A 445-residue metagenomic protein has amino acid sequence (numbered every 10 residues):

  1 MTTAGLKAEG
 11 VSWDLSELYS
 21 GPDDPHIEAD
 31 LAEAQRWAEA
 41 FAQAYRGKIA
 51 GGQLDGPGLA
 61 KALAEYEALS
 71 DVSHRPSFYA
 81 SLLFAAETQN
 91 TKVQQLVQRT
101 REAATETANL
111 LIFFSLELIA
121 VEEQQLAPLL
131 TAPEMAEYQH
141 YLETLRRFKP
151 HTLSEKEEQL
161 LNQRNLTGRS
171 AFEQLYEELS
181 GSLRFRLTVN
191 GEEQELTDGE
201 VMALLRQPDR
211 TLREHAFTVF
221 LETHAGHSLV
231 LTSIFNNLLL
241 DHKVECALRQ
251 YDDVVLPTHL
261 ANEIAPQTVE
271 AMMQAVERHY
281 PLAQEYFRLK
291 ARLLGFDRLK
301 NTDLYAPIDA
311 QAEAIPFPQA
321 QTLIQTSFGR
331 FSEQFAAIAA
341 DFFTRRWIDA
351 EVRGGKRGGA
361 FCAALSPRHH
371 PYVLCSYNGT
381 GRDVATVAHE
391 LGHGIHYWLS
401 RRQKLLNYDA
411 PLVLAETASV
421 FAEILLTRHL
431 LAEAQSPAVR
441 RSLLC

Functional and structural regions predicted by a protein language model:
M1-A310: A well-structured
Q250, N378-Y397, S419: Active-site recognition of the HExxH zinc-binding catalytic motif
L289, L293-R330, A336, V373 (+3 more regions): Long, K/E/R/D-enriched contiguous segments that form extended
A312-F317, R368-A388: Short pre-active-site segment immediately N-terminal to the catalytic Zn-binding motif
E313-I315, I348-H370: Catalytic zinc-binding patch centered on the HExxH motif and its immediate surroundings that defines zinc-dependent
A385-T386, Y397-V420: Post-HEXXH active-site segment of zinc metalloproteases
L391, L414-T427: An active-site-proximal "capping" alpha-helix that borders the catalytic cofactor pocket
R428-C445: Long, amphipathic alpha-helical stalk/connector segments used for oligomerization, subunit docking, or mechanical
